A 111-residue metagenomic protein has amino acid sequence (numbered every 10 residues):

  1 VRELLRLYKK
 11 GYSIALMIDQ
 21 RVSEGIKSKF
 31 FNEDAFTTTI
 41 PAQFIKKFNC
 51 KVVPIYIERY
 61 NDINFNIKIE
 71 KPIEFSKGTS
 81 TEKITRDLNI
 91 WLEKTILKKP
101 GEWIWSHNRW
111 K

Functional and structural regions predicted by a protein language model:
R2-K111: Non-catalytic C-terminal accessory region of glycerolipid acyltransferases and related lyso-lipid remodeling enzymes
